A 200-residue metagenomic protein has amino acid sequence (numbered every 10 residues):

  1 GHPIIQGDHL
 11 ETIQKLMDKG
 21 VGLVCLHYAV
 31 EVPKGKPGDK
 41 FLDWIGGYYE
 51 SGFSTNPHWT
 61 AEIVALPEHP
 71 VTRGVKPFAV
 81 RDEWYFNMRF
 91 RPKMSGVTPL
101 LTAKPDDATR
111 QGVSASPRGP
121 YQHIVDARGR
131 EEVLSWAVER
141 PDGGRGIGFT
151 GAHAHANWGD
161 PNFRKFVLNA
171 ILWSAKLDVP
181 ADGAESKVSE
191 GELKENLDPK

Functional and structural regions predicted by a protein language model:
G1, K19, L26-A29, T102-P105 (+1 more regions): Active-site-proximal beta-strand/loop segments in catalytic clefts of secreted hydrolases
P3-P77: A glycine-rich, often tryptophan-bearing local segment used as a flexible ligand/cofactor-contacting loop or short
L10-T12, E83-N87, A156-N157: Generic detector of contiguous secondary-structure segments
K36-K40, S95-T98, K187-D198: Short amphipathic alpha-helical patches
K40-Y48, R81-F86, P92-S95, F163-V179: Oxidoreductase and adenylate-handling cofactor-binding alpha/beta cores
G47-D142: Catalytic beta-strand/loop cores that center a nucleophilic Ser/Cys/Thr and support acyl-enzyme chemistry
D107-T109, S116-K200: Extracellular ligand-binding/catalytic regions of CAZymes and related secreted enzymes and adhesion modules
